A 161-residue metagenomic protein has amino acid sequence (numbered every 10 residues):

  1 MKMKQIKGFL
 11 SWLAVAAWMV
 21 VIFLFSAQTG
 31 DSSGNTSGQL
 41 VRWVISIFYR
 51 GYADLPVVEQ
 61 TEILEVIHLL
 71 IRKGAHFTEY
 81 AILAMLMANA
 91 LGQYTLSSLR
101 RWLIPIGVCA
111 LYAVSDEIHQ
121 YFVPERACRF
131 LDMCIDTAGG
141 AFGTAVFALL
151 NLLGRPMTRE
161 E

Functional and structural regions predicted by a protein language model:
K2, P156-E161: Short, charged juxtamembrane terminal tails flanking transmembrane helices
K2-A81: "…centered on the first transmembrane helix and the immediately adjacent amphipathic helix/loop
Q5-L10, Y94-I104, R126-F130: Membrane-helix interface segments
A17-I22, R101-Y121: Small-polar-interrupted transmembrane alpha-helices in polytopic inner-membrane proteins
T29-S32, A90-Y94, S98, F122-R126 (+1 more regions): Membrane-interface elements of multi-pass transporters and channels
Y80-Q93, A138-G154: Membrane-interfacial alpha-helical segments at the cytosolic side of multi-pass membrane proteins
A113-T137: Interfacial helix-loop-helix junctions of multi-pass membrane proteins
